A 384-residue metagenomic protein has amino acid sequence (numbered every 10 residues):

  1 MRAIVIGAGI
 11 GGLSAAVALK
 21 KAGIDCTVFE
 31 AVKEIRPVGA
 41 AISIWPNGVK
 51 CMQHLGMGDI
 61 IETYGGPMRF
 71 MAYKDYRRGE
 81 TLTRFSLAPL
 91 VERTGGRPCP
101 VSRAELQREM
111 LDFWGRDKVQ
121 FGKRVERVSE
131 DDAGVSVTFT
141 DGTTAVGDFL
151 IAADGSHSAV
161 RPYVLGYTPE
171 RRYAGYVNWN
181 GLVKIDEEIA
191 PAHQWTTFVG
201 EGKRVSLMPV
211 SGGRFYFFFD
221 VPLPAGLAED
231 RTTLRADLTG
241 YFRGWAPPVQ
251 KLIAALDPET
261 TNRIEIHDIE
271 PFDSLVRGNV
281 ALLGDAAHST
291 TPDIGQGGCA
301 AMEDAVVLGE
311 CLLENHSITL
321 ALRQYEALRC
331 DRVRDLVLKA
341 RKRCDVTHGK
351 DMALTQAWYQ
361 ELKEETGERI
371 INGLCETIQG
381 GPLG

Functional and structural regions predicted by a protein language model:
M1, T63, R78, K251 (+2 more regions): C-terminal helical "tail/cap" subdomain of flavin- and related membrane-associated enzymes
M1-A3, K20, W45-L165, P169-L182 (+3 more regions): Conserved N-terminal helical subregion
V5-V32, I151-A152, W179, L238 (+1 more regions): Conserved mid-domain beta->alpha element of the FAD-binding
I35-R36, A159-V160, S289-T291: Catalytic P-loop NTPase motifs of RecA-like helicase/translocase cores
D59, I185-A192, A225-G226, P248 (+1 more regions): Short helix-loop capping/hinge motifs at secondary-structure junctions, enriched in acidic/polar residues
E130-D131, M208-G212: Short beta-strand micro-motifs enriched in acidic
G175-M208: Flavin-dependent oxidoreductases
A192, E201-K203, V210-F215, F219-I294 (+1 more regions): FAD/FMN-dependent oxidoreductases across multiple families
